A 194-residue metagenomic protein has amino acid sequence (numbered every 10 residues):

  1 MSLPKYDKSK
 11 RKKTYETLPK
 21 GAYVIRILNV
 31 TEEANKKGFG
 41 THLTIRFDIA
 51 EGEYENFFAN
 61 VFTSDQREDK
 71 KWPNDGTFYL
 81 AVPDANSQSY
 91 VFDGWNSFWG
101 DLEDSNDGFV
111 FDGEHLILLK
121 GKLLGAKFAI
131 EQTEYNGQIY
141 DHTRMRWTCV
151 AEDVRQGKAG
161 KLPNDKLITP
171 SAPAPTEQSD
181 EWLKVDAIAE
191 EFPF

Functional and structural regions predicted by a protein language model:
M1-F194: Short beta-rich binding modules
